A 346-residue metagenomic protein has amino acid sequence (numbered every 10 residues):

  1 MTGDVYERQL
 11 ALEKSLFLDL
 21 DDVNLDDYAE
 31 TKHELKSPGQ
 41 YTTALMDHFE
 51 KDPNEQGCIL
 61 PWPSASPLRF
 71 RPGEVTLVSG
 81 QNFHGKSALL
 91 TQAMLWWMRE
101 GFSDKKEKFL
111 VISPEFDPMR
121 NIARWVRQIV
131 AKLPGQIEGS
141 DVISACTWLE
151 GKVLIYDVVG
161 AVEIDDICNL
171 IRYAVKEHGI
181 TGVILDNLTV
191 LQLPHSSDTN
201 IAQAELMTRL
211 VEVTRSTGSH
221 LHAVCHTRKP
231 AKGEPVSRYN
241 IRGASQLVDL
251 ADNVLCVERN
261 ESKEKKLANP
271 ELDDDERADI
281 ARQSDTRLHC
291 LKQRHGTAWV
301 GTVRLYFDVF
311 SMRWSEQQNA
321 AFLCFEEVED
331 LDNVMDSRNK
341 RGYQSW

Functional and structural regions predicted by a protein language model:
G3-Q9, K14, T43, K105-S197: Conserved inter-motif catalytic segment of the P-loop NTP-binding fold
R8-T42, I164-C168, R172-V183, R215-T217 (+1 more regions): C-terminal regions of RecA-like/P-loop NTPase motor modules
D26-A131: The Walker A/P-loop phosphate-binding site
H84-K86, D117-N121, E163, V190-P194 (+3 more regions): Flexible loop/turn segments at secondary-structure boundaries
L90-A93, I167, A202-R209: Hydrophobic alpha-helical membrane-association signature
P114-F116, S219, A223-H226: Conserved H-loop
W148-V153, E212-L221, L250-D252: A structural motif corresponding to the C-terminal end of an alpha-helix and its immediate exit/capping segment
I180-R215, S219-L221: Helical hairpin unit composed of two closely spaced alpha helices linked by a short loop
